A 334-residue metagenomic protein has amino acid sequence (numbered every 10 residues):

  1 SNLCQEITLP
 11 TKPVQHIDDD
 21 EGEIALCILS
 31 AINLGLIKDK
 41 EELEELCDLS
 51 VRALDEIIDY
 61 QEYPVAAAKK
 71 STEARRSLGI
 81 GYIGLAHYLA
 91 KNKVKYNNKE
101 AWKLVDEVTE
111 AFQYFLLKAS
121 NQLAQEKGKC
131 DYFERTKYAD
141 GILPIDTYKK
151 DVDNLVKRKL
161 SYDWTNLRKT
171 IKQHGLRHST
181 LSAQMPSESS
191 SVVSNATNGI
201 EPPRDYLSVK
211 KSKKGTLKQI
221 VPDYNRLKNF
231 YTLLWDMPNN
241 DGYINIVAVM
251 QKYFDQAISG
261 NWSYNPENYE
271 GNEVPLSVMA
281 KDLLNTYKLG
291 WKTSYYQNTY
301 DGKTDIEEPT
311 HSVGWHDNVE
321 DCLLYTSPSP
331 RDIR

Functional and structural regions predicted by a protein language model:
S1-H16, S71, N166-K169, L176-T180 (+2 more regions): Glycine-rich, charged/polar anion/phosphate-binding loops that engage phosphate groups from diverse ligands
S1-T72, S77, Y82-N92, A196-G199 (+2 more regions): Function-dense linear segments that define catalytic or interfacial modules in macromolecule-processing proteins
K38-L43, E73-A139, I220-V249: N-terminal leader/propeptide and maturation segments of large enzyme subunits in energy/redox metabolism and hydrolases
C47-K69, E73, K95-S187: Internal maturation/activation junctions in enzymes
L54, I58-D59, K157-S161, T170-R177 (+1 more regions): Catalytic alpha/beta core of large soluble enzyme barrels
S77-G84, Y114-F115, L143-D151, N195 (+2 more regions): Short glycine/threonine-rich loop-to-helix capping motif typified by GTGT followed within a few residues by an Asp-Pro
Y325-R334: Single conserved hydrophobic/aromatic residue that forms the stacking wall/gate of nucleotide- or nucleobase-binding
